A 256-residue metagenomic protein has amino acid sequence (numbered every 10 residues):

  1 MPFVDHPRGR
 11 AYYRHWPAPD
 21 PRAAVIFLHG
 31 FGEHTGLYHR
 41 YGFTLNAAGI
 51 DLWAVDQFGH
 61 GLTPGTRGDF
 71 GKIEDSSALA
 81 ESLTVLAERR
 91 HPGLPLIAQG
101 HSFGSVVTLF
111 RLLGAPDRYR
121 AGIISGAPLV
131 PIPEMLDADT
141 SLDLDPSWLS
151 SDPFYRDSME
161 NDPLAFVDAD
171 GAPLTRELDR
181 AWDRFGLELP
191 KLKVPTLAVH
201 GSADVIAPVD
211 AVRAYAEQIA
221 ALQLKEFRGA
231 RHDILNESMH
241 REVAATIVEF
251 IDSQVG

Functional and structural regions predicted by a protein language model:
M1-P17: N-terminal cap/lid segment of alpha/beta-hydrolase-fold proteins
F31-H34, G61-H91: Catalytic nucleophile-loop/oxyanion-hole region of alpha/beta-hydrolase and closely related hydrolase-like folds
T35-L37, G42-G65: Conserved alpha/beta-hydrolase
H91-S102: Alpha/beta-hydrolase fold nucleophile elbow
R118-K191, L235: The alpha/beta-hydrolase serine catalytic core
L192, A198-H200, D204: Short beta-strand/loop motif that positions the catalytic acidic residue of the alpha/beta-hydrolase fold
V205-A211: Conserved alpha/beta-hydrolase "acid-adjacent" motif
Q223-G256: Catalytic active-site module of serine/aspartate enzymes centered on a nucleophile-bearing elbow/loop
